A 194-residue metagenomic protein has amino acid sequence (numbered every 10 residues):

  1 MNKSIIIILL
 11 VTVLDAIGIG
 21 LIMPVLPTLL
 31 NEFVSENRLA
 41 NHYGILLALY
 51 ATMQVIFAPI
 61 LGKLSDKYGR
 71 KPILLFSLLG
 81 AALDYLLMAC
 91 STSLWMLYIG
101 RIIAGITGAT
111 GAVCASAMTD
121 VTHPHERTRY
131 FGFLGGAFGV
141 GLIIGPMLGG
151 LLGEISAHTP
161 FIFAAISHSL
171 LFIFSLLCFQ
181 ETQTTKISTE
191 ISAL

Functional and structural regions predicted by a protein language model:
N2-A51: Helix-loop boundary and gating motifs at the non-cytosolic
V13, D84, W95-A109: Hydrophobic core of transmembrane alpha-helices in multi-pass small-molecule transporters, especially MFS/SLC-type
L30-N31, L64-S65, L148-E154: Interfacial helix-cap and linker-helix signal at transmembrane-aqueous boundaries of multi-pass secondary transporters
A51-P59, A109, L142-I143: Residue-level signature of mid-helix packing/kink "hotspots" within the transmembrane helices of 12-pass Major
V55-T92: Conserved MFS/SLC helix-loop-helix module at the cytosolic interface between two early adjacent transmembrane helices
G100-G139: Cytoplasmic helix-loop-helix junction between adjacent transmembrane helices in 12-TM secondary transporters
A137-L177: Helix-loop-helix hairpin linking two adjacent transmembrane segments in secondary transporters
Q180-L194: Juxtamembrane intracellular "pre-TM" segments in multi-pass secondary transporters
